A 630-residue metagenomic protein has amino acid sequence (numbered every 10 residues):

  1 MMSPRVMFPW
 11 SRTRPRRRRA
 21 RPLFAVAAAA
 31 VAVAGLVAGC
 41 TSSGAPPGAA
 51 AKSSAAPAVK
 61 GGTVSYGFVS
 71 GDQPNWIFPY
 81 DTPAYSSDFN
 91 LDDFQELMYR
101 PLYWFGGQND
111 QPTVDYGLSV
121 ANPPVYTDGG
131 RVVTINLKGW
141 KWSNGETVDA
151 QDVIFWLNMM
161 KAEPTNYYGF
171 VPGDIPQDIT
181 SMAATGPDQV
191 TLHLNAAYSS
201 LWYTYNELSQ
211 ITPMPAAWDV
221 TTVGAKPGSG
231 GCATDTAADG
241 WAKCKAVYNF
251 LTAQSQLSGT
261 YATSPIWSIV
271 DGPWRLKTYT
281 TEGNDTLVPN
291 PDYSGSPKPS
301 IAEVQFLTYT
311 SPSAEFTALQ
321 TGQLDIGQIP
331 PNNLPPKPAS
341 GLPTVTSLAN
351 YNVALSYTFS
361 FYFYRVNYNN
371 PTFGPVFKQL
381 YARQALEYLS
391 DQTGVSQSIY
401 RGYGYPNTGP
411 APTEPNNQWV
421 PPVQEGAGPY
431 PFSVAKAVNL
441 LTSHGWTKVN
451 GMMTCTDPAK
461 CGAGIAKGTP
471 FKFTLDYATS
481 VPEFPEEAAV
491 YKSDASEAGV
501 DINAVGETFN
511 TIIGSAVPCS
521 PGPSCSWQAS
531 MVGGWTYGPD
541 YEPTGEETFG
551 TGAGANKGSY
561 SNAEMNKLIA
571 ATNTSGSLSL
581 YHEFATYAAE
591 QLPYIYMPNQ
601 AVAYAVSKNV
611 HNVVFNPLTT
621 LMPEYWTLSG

Functional and structural regions predicted by a protein language model:
P46, M160-F170, M182-A184, K277-D292 (+4 more regions): Extracellular/periplasmic solute-recognition and catalytic clefts
S53-S54, D81-P83, S607-G630: Tryptophan-rich aromatic "cage" segments
A55-P57, Q384, S396, Y430 (+5 more regions): Extracytoplasmic/peripheral linker and loop segments enriched in polar/acidic and small residues with frequent Thr/Pro
S65-D128, N158, I269: N-terminal lobe/hinge region of extracytoplasmic solute-binding protein
Y66, G145, L319-Q320, L324-I326 (+4 more regions): Periplasmic binding protein-like
A121-Y167, T185, T191-H193, L201-W202 (+3 more regions): Aromatic- and charge-enriched surface segment that lines or borders ligand/interaction sites
P172-L251: Surface-exposed binding/hinge segments that line and control ligand-binding clefts or catalytic entry sites
F373, P406-T456, A478-E486, L580: Structural transition elements
